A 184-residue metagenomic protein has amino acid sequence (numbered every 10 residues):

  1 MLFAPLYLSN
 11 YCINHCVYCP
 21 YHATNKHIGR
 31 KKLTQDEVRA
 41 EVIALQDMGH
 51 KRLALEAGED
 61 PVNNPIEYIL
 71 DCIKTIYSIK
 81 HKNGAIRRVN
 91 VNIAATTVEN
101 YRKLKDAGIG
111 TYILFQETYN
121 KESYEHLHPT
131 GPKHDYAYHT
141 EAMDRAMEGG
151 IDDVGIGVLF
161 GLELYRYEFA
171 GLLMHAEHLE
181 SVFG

Functional and structural regions predicted by a protein language model:
M1, S181-G184: Short, intrinsically disordered, charge-balanced linker/junction segments flanking boundaries in proteins
L2-E37: Canonical Radical SAM [4Fe-4S] cluster-binding loop centered on the CxxxCxxC motif and its immediate flanking residues
N25-H178: Conserved Radical SAM active-site core
